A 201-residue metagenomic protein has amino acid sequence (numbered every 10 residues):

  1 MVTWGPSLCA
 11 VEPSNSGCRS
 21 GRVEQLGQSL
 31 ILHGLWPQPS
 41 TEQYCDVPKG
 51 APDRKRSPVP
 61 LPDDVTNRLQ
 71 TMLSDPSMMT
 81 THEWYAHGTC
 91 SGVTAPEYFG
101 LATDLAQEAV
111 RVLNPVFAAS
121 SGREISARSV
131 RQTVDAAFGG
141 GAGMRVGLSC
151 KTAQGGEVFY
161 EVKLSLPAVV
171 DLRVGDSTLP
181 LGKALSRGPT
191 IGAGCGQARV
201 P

Functional and structural regions predicted by a protein language model:
M1-L73: Betabetaalpha-Me/HNH-type nuclease active-site subdomain
P62, T66, M72-P201: C-terminal, well-folded lobe of enzymatic/effector domains
